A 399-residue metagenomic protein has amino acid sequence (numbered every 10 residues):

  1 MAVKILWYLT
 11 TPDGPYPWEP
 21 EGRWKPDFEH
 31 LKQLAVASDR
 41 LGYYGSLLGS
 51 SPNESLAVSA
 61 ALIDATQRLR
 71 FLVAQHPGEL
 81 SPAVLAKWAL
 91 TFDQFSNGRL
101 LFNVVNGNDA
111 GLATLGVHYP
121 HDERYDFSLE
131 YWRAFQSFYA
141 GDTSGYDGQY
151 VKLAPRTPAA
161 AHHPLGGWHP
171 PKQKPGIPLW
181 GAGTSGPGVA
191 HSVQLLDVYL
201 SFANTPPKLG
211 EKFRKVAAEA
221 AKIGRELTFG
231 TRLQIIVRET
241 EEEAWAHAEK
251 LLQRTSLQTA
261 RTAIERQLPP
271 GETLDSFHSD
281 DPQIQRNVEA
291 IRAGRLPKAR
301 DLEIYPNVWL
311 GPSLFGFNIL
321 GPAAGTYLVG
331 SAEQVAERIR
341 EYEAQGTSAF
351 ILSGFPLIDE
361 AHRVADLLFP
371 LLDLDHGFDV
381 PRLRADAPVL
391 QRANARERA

Functional and structural regions predicted by a protein language model:
M1-R68, K172-I177: N-terminal beta1-alpha1-beta2 module of alpha/beta enzyme domains
A2-P12, D122-K172, P206-E341, D373-A399: An alpha-helical appendage that flanks or caps ligand/catalytic pockets
V3-L9, S46-L48, R70-Q75, L100-V104 (+4 more regions): Hydrophobic faces of well-ordered beta-strands that scaffold small-molecule active sites in alpha/beta enzyme cores
L9-E29, A74-A83, Q173-T184, I235-R238 (+1 more regions): Active-site mouth loops of central-metabolism enzymes
S38, G42, L62, F92 (+7 more regions): Conserved, mostly hydrophobic/aromatic
Y44-A65, A203-L209, L352-A365: Glycine-rich, proline-tolerant flexible connector loops at the mouths of alpha/beta enzymes
S55-Q75, Y131, V364-P381: Alpha-helix-loop-beta-strand connector modules within alpha/beta enzyme cores
E79-Q94: Glycine-rich anion/phosphate-binding loops
